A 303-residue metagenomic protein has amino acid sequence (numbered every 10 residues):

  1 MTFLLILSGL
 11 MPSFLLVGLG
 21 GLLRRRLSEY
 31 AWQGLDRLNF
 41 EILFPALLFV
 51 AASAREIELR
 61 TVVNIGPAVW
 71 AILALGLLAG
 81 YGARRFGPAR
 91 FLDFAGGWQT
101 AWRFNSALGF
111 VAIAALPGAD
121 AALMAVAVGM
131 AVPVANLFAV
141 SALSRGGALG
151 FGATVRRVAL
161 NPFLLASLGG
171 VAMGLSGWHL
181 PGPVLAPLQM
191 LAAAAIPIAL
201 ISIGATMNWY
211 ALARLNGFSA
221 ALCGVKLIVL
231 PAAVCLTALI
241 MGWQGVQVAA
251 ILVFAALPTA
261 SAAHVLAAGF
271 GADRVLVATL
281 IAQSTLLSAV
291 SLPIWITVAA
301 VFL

Functional and structural regions predicted by a protein language model:
M1-L303: Alpha-helical transmembrane segments of multi-pass small-molecule/ion transporters
